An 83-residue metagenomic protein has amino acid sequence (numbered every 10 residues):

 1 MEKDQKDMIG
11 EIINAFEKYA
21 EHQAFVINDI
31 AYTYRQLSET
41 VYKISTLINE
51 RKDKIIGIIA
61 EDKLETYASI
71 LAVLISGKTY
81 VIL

Functional and structural regions predicted by a protein language model:
M1-L83: Carrier-protein-dependent adenylate-forming modules in NRPS/ANL systems
